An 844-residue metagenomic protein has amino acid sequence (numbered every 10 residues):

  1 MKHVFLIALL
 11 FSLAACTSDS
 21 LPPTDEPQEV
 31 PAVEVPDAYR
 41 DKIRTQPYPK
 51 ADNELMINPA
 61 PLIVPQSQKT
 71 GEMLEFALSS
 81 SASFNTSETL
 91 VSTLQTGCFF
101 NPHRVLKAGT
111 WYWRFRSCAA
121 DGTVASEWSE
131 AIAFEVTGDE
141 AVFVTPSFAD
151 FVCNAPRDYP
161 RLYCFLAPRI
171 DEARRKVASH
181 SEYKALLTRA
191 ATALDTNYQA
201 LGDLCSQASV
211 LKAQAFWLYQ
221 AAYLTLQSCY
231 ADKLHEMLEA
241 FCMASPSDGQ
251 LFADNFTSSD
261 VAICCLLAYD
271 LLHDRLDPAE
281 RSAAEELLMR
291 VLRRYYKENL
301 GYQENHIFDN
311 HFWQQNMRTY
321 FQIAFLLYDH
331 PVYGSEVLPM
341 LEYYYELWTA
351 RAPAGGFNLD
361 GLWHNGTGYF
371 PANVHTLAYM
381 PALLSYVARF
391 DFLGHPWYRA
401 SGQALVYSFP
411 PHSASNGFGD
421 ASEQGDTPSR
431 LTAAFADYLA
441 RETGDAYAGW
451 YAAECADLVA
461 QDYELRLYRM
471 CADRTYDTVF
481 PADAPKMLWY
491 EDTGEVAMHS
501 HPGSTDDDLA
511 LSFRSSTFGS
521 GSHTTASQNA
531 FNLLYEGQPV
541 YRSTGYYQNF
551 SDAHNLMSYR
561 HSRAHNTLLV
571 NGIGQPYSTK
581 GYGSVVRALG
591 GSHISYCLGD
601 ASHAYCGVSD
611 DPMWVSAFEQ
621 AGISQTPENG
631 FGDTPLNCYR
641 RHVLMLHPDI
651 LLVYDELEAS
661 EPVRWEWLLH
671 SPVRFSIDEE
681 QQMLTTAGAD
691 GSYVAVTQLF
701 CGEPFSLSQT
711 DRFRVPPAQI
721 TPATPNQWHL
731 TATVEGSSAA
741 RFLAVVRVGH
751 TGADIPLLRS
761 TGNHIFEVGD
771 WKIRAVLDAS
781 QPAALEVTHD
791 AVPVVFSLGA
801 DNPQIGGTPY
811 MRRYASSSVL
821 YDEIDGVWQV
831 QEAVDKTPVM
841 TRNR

Functional and structural regions predicted by a protein language model:
A15-D41, F143: Bacterial Sec-dependent N-terminal signal peptides
P61-K69: Conserved aromatic anchor
E75-A108: Recognizes extended acidic, P/S/T-rich segments that occur within or adjacent to Ig-like beta-sandwich modules
A120-D139: Extracellular fibronectin type III
Y183-L187, A191, D195-Q403, F409: Aromatic-lined, polymer-binding surfaces characteristic of secreted/periplasmic polysaccharide-degrading enzymes
L327, Y369-V540, G591, V734-R741 (+1 more regions): Carbohydrate-active enzyme catalytic cores, enriched for enzymes that act on polyanionic acidic polysaccharides
Y547-R844: CBM-like, beta-strand-rich accessory domains located in the C-terminal region of large, secreted polysaccharide-active
